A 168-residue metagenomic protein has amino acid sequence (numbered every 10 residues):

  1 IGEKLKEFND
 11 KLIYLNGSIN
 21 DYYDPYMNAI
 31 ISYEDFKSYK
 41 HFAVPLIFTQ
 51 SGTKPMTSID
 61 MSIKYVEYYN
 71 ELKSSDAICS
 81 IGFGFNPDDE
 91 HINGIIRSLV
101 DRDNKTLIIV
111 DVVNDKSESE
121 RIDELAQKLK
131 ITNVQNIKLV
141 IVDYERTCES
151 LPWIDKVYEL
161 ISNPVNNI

Functional and structural regions predicted by a protein language model:
I1-I63: Extended, H/D-rich, highly charged conserved domains that either
S62-I168: SIR2/sirtuin-family catalytic core signature
